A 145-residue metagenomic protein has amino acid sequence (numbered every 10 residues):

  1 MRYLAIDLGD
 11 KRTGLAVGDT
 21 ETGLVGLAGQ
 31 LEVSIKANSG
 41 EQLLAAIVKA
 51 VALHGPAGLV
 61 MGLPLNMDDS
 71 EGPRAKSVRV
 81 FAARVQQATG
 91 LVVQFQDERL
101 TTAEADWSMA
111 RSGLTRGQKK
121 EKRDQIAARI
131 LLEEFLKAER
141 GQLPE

Functional and structural regions predicted by a protein language model:
M1-Y3, K11-E145: Phosphate- and other anionic-substrate recognition elements at nucleic-acid/protein interfaces
D7: Conserved catalytic-loop position in the HRD/HxD motif
